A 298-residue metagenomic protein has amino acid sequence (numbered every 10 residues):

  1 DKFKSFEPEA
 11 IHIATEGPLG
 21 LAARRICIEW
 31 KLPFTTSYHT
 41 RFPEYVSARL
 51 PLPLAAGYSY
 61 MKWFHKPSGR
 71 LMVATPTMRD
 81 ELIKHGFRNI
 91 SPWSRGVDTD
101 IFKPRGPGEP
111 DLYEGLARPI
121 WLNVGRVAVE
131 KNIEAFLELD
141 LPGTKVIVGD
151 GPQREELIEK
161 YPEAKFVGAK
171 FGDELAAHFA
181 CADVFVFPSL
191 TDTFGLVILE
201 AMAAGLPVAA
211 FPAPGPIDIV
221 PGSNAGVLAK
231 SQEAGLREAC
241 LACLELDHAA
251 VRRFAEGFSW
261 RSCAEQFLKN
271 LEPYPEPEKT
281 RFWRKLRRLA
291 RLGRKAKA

Functional and structural regions predicted by a protein language model:
F3, A177-A182, F267: Short alpha-helical donor nucleotide-sugar binding micro-motif in glycosyltransferases
E16, L190: Aromatic "clamp/platform" in nucleotide-sugar-dependent glycosyltransferases that forms part of the donor/acceptor
Y58-P107, D111: Donor nucleotide-sugar binding/catalytic pocket of nucleotide-sugar-dependent glycosyltransferases
Y113-V146: Conserved donor-binding/catalytic core segment of Leloir-type glycosyltransferases
R154-D173: Nucleotide-activated donor-binding/catalytic signature segment of Leloir-type glycosyltransferases, i.e., the conserved
P207-A210: Short hydrophobic beta-strand element within catalytic cores of glycosyltransferases and related nucleotide-activated
P221-E233, C240-E245: Conserved acidic donor-binding segment of nucleotide-sugar-dependent glycosyltransferases
E245-R288: A charged, aromatic-enriched C-terminal amphipathic alpha-helix characteristic of glycosyltransferases across folds
